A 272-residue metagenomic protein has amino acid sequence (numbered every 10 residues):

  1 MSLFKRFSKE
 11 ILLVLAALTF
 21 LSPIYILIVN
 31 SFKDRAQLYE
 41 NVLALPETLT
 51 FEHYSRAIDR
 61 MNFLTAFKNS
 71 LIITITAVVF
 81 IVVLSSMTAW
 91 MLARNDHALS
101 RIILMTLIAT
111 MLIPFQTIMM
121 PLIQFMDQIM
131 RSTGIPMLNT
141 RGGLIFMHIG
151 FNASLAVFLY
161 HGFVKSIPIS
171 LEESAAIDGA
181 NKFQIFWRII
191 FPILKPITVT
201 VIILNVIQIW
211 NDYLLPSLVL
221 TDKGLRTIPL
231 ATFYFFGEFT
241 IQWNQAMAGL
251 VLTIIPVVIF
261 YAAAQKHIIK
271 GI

Functional and structural regions predicted by a protein language model:
M1-L3: Short, Lys/Arg-rich, polar N-terminal cytosolic tail immediately upstream of the first transmembrane signal-anchor
K5-I272: A structural signal for multi-pass alpha-helical bundles of membrane permease subunits that mediate small-molecule
